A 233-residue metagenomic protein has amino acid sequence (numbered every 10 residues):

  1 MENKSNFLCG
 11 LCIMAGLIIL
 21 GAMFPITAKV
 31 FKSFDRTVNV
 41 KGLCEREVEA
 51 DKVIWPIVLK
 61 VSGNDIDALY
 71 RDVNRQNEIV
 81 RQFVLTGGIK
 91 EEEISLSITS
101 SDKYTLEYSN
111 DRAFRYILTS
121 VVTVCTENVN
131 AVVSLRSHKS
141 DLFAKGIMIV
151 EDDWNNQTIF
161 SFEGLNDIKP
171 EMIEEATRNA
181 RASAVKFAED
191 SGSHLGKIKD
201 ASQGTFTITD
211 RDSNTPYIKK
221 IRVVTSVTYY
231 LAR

Functional and structural regions predicted by a protein language model:
E2-G10, G16-R233: Short, charged, surface-exposed interaction patches
